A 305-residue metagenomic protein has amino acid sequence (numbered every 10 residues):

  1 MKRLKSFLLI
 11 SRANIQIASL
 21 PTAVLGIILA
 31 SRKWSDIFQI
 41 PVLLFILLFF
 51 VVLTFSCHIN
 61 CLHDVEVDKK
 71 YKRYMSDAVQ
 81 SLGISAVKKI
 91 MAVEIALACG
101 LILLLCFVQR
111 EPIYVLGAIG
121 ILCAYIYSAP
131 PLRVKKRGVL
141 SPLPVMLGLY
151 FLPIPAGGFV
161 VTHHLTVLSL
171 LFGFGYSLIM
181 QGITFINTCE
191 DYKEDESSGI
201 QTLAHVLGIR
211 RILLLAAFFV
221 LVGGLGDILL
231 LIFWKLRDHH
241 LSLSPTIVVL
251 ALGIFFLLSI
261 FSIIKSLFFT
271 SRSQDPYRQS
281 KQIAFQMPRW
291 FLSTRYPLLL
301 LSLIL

Functional and structural regions predicted by a protein language model:
K5-L9, D77-H164, L168: Intramembrane alpha-helical segments
L20-G26, P142-G158, H205-I209, Q279-L298: Small-residue-rich segments of transmembrane alpha-helices in multi-pass membrane proteins, especially helix faces
L20-H63, I113-Y125, P153, L165-I186: Membrane-embedded alpha-helical segments that form the functional core of polytopic membrane enzymes, especially those
A23-I28, M91-L105, G120-Y125, V222-L229 (+2 more regions): Hydrophobic core of alpha-helical transmembrane segments in multi-pass integral membrane proteins
L48-D77, G182-A204, I209: Acidic (Asp/Glu-rich) catalytic motifs at the cytosolic membrane interface
C57, C123-K135, T184, L267-T270: C-terminal ends of transmembrane helices
V65-V115, I200-D238, P245, V249: Multi-pass membrane catalytic core of lipid/isoprenoid biosynthesis enzymes
R211, L229-L305: Extended hydrophobic alpha-helices typical of membrane-associated regions
